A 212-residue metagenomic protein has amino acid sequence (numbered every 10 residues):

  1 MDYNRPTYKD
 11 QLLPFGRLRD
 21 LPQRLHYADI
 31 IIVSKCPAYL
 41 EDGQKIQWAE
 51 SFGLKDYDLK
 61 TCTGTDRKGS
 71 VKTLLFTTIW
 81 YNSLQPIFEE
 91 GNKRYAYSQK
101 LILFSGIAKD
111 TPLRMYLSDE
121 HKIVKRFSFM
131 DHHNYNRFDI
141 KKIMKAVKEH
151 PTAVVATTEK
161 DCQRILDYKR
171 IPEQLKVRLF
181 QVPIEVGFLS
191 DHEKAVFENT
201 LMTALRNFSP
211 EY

Functional and structural regions predicted by a protein language model:
M1-R67: Phosphate/Mg2+-binding loops and adjacent switch elements in nucleotide/diphosphate-handling enzyme cores
D2-N4, I30-G43, T77-S83, F104-K109 (+3 more regions): G-domain G4 guanine-recognition motif of GTPases
T7-F15, Q85-F88, N134-F138, G187-F197: Short, charged, surface-exposed secondary-structure boundary motifs
P22-Y27, R67-G69, R94-Y97, K148-H150 (+1 more regions): Short, conserved loop/helix-junction motifs that constitute active-site signature segments in enzyme catalytic cores
C36-D58, P112-E120, H133-V147, K160-R170: GTPase G-domain guanine-specificity segment
Q85-G91, A96-R137, M202, N207-P210: Redox- and metal-dependent alpha/beta enzyme cores, enriched for Fe-S-associated oxidoreductases and cofactor-handling
M130-N134, L175-N207: Short, flexible loop segments at boundaries between secondary-structure elements
